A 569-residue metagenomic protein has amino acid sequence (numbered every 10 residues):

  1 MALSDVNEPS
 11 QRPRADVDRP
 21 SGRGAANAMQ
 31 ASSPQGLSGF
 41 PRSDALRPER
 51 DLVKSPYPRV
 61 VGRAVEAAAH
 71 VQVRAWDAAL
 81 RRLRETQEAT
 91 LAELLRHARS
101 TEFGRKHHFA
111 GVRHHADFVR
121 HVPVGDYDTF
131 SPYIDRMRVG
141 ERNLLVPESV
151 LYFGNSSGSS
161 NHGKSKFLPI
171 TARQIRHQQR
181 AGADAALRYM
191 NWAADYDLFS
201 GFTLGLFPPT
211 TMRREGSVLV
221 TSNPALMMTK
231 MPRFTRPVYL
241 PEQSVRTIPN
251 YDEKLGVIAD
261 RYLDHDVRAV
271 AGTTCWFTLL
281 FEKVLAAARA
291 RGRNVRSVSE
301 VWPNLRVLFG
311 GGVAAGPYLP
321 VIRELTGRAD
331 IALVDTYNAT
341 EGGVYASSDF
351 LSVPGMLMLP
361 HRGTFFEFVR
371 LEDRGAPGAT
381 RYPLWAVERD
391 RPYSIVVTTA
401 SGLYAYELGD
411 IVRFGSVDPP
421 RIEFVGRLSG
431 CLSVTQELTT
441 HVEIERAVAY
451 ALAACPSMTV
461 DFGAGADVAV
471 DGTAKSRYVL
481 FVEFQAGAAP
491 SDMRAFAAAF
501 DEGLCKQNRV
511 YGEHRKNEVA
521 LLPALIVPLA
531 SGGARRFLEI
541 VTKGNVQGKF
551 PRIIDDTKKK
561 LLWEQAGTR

Functional and structural regions predicted by a protein language model:
A2-D5, Q30-A31, G36-A110, F118-G125 (+2 more regions): Active-site glycine/GP-rich loop and adjacent strand/helix microenvironment that borders small-molecule binding pockets
P9-R12: Cationic, low-complexity basic patches in intrinsically disordered or flexible, solvent-exposed regions
E85, A89-G154, G163-I170, H177 (+2 more regions): Active-site diphosphate/adenylate-binding microenvironment
F153-H162, A339-G342, F414: Ser/Thr-glycine-rich phosphate-binding loops at phosphate-binding pockets of nucleotides, nucleotide cofactors
A172-I175, R246: Outer-membrane beta-barrel proteins
A186-R236, V245: Conserved AMP-binding loop of ANL adenylate-forming enzymes
